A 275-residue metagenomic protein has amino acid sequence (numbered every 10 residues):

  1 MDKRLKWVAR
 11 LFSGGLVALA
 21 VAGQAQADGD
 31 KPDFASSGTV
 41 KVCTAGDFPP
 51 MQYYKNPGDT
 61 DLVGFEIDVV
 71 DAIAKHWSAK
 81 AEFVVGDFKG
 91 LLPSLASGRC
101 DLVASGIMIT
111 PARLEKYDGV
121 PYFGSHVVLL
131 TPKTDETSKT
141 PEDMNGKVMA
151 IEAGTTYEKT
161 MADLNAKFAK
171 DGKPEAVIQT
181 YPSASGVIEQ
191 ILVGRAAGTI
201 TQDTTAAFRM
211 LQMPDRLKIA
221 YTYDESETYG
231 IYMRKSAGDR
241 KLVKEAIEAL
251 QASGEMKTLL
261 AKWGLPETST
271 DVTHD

Functional and structural regions predicted by a protein language model:
D2-F12: Bacterial N-terminal signal peptides that target proteins for export
D28-G106, T180, S253, T258 (+1 more regions): Extracytoplasmic small-molecule ligand-binding "clamshell" domains of the periplasmic binding protein/Venus flytrap
K31, G64-F65, R113-F123, L217-Y221 (+1 more regions): A structural signal for short loop-to-beta-strand junctions that line the ligand-binding cleft of periplasmic/secreted
G46, G124-T131, L211-E248, L265-D275: Periplasmic-binding protein-like
Y53-P57, V70-S78, Y157-T180, M210-P214: Ligand-binding cleft/hinge of the Venus flytrap
A72-H76, V84-V85, K89-L102, K116-Y117 (+4 more regions): Short helices/loops that flank or line small-molecule/ion binding pockets
K89-P93, G106-E115, T160-K167, L192-E225: A ligand-binding cleft/hinge motif common to bilobed small-molecule-binding domains
P132-M149: Flexible hinge/capping segments at coil-to-helix
